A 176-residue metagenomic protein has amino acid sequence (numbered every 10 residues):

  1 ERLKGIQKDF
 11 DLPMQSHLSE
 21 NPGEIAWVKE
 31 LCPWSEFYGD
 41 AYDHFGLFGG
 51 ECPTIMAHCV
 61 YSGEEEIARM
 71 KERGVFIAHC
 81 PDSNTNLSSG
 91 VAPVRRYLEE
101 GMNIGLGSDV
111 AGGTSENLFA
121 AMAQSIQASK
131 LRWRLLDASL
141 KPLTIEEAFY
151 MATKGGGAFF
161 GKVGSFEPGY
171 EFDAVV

Functional and structural regions predicted by a protein language model:
E1-F76, S88-I104, G161-G164: Histidine/acidic residue-rich metal-binding segments in metalloenzymes
E20, P81-T85, V110-G112: Short, acidic/turn-prone active-site loops that include or flank metal/cofactor- and phosphate-binding residues
G23, D82, A138: Residue-level signal for pocket-adjacent positions within structured domains
P33-F37, S83, K154-G156: A short linear-motif detector with a strong N-terminal bias
H44-P53, R95-V176: His/Asp/Glu-enriched, well-ordered alpha-helical/loop segment that forms or immediately abuts the divalent-metal
